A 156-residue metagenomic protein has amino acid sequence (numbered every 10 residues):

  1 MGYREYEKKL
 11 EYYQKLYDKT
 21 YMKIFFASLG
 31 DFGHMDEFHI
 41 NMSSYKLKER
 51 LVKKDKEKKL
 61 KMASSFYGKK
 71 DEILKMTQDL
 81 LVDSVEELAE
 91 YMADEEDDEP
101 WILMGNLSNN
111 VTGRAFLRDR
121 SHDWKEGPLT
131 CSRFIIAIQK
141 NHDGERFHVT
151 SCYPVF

Functional and structural regions predicted by a protein language model:
M1-F32, D36-F38: Long, low-complexity, intrinsically disordered regions
F26, G30-G33, E37-F156: Functional cores of ribonucleases/endoribonucleases
